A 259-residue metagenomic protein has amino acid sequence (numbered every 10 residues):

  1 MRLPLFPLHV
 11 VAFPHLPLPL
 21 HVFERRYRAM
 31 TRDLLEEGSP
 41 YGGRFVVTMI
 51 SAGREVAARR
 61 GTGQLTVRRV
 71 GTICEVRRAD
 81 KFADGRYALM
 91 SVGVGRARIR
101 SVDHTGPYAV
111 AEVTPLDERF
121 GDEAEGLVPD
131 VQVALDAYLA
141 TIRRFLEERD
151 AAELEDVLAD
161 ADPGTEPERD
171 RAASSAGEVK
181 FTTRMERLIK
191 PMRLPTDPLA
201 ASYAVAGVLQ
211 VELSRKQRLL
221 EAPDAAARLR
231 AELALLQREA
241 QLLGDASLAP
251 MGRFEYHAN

Functional and structural regions predicted by a protein language model:
M1-N259: N-terminal low-complexity, acidic/polar interaction/targeting segments
